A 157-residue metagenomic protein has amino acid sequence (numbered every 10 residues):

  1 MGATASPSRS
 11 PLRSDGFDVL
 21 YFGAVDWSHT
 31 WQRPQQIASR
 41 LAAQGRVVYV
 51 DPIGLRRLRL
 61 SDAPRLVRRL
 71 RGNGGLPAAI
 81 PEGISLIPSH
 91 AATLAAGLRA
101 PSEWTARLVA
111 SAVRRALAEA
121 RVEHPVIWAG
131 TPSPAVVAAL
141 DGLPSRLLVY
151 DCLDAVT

Functional and structural regions predicted by a protein language model:
G2, R13, P52-H124: A conserved catalytic-core segment of Leloir-type glycosyltransferases
G2-R71: N-terminal subdomain of nucleotide-sugar transferases
G16, Q44, V122-P125, S145: A general structural motif
G23, D51, A129-T131, C152: Short beta-strand/turn micro-motifs composed of small residues that flank or help shape donor/cofactor-binding pockets
Q35-S39, V113-L117, V137-D141: Short amphipathic alpha-helical segments and helix-helix/interface helices
V109-A110, V126-L143: An aromatic- and histidine-rich active-site surface loop
A135-V136, C152-T157: A short, histidine- and acid-enriched strand-loop-helix "catalytic/donor-clamping" loop that lines the nucleotide-sugar
